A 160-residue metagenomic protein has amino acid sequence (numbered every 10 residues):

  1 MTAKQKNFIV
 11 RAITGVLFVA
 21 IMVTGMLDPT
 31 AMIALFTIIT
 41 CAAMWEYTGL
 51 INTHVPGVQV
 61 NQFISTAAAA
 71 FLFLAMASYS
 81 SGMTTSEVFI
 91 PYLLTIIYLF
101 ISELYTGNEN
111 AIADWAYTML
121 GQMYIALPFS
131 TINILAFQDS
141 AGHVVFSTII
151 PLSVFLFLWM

Functional and structural regions predicted by a protein language model:
T2-M160: Membrane-embedded alpha-helical bundles of polytopic integral membrane proteins
